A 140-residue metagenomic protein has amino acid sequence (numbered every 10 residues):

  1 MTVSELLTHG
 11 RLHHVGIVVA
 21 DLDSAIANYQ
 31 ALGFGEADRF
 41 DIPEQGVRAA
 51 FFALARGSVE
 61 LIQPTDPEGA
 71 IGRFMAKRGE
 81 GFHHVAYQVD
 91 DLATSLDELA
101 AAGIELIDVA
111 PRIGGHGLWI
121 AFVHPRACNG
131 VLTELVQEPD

Functional and structural regions predicted by a protein language model:
M1-I26, F82-V89, P139-D140: N-terminal beta-strand motif that seeds the catalytic metal site of vicinal oxygen chelate
T2-L7, D41, A50-A55, E60 (+2 more regions): Vicinal oxygen chelate
D21-E36, A102: Amphipathic alpha-helical segments
S24-A25, D41-Q45: Short glycine/proline-centered loop/turn elements that form peptide/ligand docking sites
A25-A27, G35, V59-E60, P67-A70 (+1 more regions): Short loop/beta submotifs within extracellular cysteine-rich repeat domains
D38-R39, V47, E68-R73: A short, acidic/glycine-rich surface segment
F74-A102: Mid-chain, well-packed structural core segment of small domains
